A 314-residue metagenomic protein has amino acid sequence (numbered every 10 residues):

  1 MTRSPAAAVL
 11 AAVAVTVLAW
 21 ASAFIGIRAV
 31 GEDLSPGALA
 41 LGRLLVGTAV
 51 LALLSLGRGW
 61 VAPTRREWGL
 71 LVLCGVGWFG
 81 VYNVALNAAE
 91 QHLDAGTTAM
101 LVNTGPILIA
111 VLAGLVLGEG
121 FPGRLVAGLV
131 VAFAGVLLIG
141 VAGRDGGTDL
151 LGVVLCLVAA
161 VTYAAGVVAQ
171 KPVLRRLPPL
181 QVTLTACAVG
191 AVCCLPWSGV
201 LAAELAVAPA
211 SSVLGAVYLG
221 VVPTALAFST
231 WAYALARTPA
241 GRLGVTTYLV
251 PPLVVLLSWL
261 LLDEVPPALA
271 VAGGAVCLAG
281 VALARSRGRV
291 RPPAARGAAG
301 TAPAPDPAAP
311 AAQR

Functional and structural regions predicted by a protein language model:
M1-L41, V84, A88, D145-P172 (+2 more regions): Glycine-/small-residue-enriched transmembrane alpha-helix faces in small-molecule transporters and effluxers
M1-R3, R43-L44, V141-A142, S211-L214 (+1 more regions): C-terminal-most transmembrane helix of multi-pass membrane proteins
S4-L10, D33-G37, L41, P63-G69 (+3 more regions): Juxtamembrane helix-entry segments on the extracytoplasmic side of multipass membrane proteins
V9, G31-V81, P106-L112, T162-A169 (+3 more regions): Transmembrane alpha-helices of multi-pass small-molecule transport proteins
A19, A23-I27, A52-T98, V102 (+2 more regions): Specific transmembrane alpha-helical segments of multi-pass solute transporters/efflux pumps, especially DMT/EamA
A38-A49, W78-F79, N83-G120, L125 (+4 more regions): Specific alpha-helical transmembrane segments that line the substrate/conduction pathway and gating interfaces
L41-G42, T98-T104, V167-V192, G220-L260: Helix-helix packing/entry segments at the starts of transmembrane helices
L51, V72, L112, F121-A142 (+6 more regions): Hydrophobic transmembrane alpha-helices of multi-pass small-molecule transport proteins
